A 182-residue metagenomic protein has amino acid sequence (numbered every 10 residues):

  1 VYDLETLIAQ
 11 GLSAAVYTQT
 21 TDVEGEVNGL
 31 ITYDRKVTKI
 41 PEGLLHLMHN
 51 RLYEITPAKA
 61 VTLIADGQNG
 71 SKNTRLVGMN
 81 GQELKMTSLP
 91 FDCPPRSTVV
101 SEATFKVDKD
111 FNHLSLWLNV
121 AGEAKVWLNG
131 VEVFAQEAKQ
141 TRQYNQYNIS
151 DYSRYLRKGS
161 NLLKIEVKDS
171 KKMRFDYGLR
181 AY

Functional and structural regions predicted by a protein language model:
V1-A65, N69: Substrate-binding clefts and catalytic carboxylate motifs of secreted carbohydrate-active enzymes
Q19-T20, V107, V120, V167-D169: Short beta-strand segments enriched in hydrophobic/aromatic residues within well-folded beta-rich domains
D22-V27, E123-K125, F134, K172: Flexible loop/turn segments at secondary-structure boundaries
A60-D92, D151-Y182: An acidic-aromatic loop/edge-strand motif
P94-R96, V107-K109, Q140-R142, L156-K158 (+1 more regions): Surface-exposed coil/turn segments at beta-strand junctions on protein surfaces, enriched
P95-K106, Q146-I149: Short beta-strands within extracellular/lumenal beta-sheet-rich domains
F105-N129, L163: Aromatic-lined ligand-binding clefts that engage carbohydrates, nucleic acids, or primary amines
L128-I149: Solvent-exposed beta-strand/loop surfaces of large extracellular or lumenal domains
